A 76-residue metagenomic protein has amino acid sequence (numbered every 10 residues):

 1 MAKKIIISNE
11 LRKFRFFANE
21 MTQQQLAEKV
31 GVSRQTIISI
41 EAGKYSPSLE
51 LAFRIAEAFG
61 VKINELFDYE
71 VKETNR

Functional and structural regions predicted by a protein language model:
M1, F67-R76: Short, charged recognition helix plus adjacent turn of helix-turn-helix-like nucleic-acid-binding domains
M1-A18: A short, Lys/Arg-rich alpha-helix, primarily the initiator
N9, E20-M21, P47-E50: Residue-level signal for the short linker/turn that defines the boundary of a DNA-recognition helix
R12-K13, Q24, F53: Residues within the helices of the helix-turn-helix
F17, E28, E57: Alpha-helical residues within the helix-turn-helix
E20-S39: Short alpha-helical DNA-recognition segment
K44-R54, N75: Short, basic-rich loop-to-helix N-cap that marks the start of a DNA-contacting helix
E50-E65: DNA major-groove recognition helix of helix-turn-helix/homeodomain DNA-binding modules
